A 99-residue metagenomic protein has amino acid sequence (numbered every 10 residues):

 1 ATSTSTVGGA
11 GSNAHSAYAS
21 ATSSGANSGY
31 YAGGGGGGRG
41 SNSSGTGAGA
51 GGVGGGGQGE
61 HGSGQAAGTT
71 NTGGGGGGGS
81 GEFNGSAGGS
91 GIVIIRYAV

Functional and structural regions predicted by a protein language model:
A1-V99: Low-complexity, glycine/proline-biased repetitive segments and flexible coils/loops
